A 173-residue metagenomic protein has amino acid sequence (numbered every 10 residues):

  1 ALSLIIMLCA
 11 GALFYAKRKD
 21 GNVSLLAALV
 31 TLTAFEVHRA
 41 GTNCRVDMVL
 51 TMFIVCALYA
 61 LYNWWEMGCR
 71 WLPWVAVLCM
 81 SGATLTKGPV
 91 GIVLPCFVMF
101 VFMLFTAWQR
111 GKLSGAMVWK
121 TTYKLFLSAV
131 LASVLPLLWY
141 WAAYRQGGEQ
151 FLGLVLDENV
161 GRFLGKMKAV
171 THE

Functional and structural regions predicted by a protein language model:
A1-E173: Membrane-integral, polyisoprenol-dependent glycosyltransferases of the GT-C/oligosaccharyltransferase superfamily
